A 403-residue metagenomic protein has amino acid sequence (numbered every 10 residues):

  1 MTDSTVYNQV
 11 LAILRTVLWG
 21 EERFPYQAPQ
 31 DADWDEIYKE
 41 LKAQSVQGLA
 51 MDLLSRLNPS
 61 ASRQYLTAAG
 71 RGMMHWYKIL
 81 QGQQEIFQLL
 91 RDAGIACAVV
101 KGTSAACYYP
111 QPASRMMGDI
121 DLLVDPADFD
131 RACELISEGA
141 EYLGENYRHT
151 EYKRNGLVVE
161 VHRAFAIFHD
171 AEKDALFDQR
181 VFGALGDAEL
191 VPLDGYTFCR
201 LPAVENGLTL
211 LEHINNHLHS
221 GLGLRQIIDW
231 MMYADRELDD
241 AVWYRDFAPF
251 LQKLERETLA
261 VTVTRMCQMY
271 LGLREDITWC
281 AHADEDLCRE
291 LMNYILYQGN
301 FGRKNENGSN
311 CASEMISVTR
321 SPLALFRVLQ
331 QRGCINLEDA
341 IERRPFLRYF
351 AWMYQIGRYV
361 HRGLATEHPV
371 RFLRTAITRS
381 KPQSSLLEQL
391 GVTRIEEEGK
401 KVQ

Functional and structural regions predicted by a protein language model:
M1-G118, V124-Q403: Conserved NTP-donor binding/palm subdomain of two-metal-ion nucleotidyltransferases/polymerases, i.e., the charged
